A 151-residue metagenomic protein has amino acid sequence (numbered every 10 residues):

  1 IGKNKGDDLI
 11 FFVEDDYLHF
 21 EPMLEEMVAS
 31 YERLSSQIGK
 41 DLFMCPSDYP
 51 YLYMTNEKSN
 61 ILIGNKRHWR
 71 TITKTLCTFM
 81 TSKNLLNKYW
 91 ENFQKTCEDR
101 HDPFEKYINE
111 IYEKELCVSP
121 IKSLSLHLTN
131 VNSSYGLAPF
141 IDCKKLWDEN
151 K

Functional and structural regions predicted by a protein language model:
I1, K58-G64, S133-P139: Short, surface-exposed amphipathic charged segments that create phosphate/polyanion-binding patches used for binding
I1-L9: Active-site nucleotide-sugar/metal-binding loop of Leloir-type enzymes
G2-K3, Y31, S35, Y112: N-terminal cationic-hydrophobic initiation segments that often serve targeting/anchoring roles
K5-G6, K40, E113: Residue-level preference for short coil/turn positions at secondary-structure junctions
L9, L18-N92: Conserved catalytic core of nucleotide-sugar-dependent glycosyltransferases
K83-N84, K88-K151: C-terminal catalytic/acceptor-binding lobe
